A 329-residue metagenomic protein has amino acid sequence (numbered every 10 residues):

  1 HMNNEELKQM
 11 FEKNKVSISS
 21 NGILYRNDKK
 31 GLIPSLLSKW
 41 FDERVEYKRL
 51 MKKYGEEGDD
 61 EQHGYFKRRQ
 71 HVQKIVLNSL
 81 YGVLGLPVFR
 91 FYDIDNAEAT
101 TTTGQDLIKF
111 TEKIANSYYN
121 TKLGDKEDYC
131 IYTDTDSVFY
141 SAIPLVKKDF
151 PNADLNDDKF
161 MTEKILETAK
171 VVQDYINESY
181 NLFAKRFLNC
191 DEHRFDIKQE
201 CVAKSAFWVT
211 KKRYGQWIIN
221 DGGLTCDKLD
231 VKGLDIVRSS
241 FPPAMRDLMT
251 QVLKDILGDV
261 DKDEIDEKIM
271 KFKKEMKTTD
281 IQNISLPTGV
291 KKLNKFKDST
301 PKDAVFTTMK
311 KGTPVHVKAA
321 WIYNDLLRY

Functional and structural regions predicted by a protein language model:
H1-N21, D28-L36, G55-Y65, R69-Q70 (+4 more regions): DNA-dependent DNA polymerase catalytic subunits
L37-Y54, Q73: Non-transmembrane amphipathic alpha-helical segments
E43, K67-P87, D134-V138: Short coil-to-beta-strand
R49, G82, K113-N116: Charged/polar positions within long, soluble alpha-helices
L86-A99: Inter-lobe coupling/hinge region of RecA-like P-loop helicase motors
